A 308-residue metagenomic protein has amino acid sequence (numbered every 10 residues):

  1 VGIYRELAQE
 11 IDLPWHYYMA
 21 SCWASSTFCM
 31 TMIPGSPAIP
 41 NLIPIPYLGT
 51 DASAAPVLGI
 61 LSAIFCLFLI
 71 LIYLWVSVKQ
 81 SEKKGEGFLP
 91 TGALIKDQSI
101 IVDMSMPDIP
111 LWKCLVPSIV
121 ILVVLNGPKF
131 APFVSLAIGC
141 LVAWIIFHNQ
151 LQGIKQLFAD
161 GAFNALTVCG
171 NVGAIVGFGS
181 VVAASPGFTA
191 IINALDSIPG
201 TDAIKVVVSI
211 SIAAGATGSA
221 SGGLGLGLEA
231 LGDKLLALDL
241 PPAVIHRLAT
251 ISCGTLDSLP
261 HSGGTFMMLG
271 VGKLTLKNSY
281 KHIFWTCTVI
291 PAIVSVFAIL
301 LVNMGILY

Functional and structural regions predicted by a protein language model:
V1, C29-P37, F130-A131, T167 (+3 more regions): Short helix-coil transition sites and intra-membrane helix breaks within transmembrane domains of multi-pass
V1-L7, S36-L48, S221-K234, G263-L274: Re-entrant/interfacial helical elements at transmembrane boundaries that shape and gate the permeation pathway
V1-R5, G173-I175, I198-L238, P242 (+1 more regions): Hydrophobic alpha-helical transmembrane segments of multi-pass integral membrane proteins, predominantly secondary
L13-C29, A55-I60, I64, T201-A214 (+1 more regions): Alpha-helical transmembrane segments of multi-pass membrane proteins
L13-W15, I33-S36, P44, L48-Q98 (+1 more regions): Juxtamembrane and boundary regions of transmembrane helices in multi-pass small-molecule transporters and channels
C29-M30, L94-K96, N164-G177, L228-L238 (+1 more regions): Small-residue-rich segments of transmembrane alpha-helices in multi-pass membrane proteins, especially helix faces
Y47, V57-L157, I306-Y308: Long, contiguous bundles of hydrophobic transmembrane helices that form the permeation core of multi-pass
G127-A137, L141-T189, A203, S211-I212: Core transmembrane alpha-helical segments of multi-pass membrane transporters/permeases
